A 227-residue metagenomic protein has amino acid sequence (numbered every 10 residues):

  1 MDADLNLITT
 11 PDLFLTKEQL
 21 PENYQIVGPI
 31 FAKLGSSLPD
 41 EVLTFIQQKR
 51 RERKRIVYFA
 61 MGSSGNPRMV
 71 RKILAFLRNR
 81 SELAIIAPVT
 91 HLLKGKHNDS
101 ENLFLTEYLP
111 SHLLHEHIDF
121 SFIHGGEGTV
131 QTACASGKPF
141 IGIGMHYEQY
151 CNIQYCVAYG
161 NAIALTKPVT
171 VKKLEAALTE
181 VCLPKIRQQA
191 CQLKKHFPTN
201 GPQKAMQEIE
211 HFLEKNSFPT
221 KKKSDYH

Functional and structural regions predicted by a protein language model:
M1-H227: Catalytic core of nucleotide-sugar-dependent glycosyltransferases
